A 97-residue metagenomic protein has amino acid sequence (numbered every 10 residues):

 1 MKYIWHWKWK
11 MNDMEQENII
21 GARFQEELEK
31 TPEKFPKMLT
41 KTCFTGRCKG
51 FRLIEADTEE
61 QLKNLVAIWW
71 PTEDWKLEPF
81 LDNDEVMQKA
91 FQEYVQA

Functional and structural regions predicted by a protein language model:
M1-K49, D57, Q61, L81-A97: Short S/T/G/P-rich N-terminal loop/turn motif that feeds into the first structured element of a domain
Y3-W7, A67-I68, E73: Short, low-complexity intrinsically disordered segments
R23, L62-P71: Short amphipathic alpha-helices in soluble, non-transmembrane regions that often serve as interface/regulatory elements
T72-N83: Conserved short beta-strand edge segments in small beta-sheet-based binding/regulatory domains
